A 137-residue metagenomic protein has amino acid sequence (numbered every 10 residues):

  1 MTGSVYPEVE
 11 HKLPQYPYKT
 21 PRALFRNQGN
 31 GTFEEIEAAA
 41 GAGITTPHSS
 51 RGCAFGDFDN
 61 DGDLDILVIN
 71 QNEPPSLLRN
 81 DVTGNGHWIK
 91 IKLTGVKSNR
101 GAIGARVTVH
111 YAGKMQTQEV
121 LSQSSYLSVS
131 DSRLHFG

Functional and structural regions predicted by a protein language model:
T2-E10, P14-G137: Gly/Ser/Thr/Pro-enriched helix-cap/hinge segments flanking short amphipathic alpha-helices
